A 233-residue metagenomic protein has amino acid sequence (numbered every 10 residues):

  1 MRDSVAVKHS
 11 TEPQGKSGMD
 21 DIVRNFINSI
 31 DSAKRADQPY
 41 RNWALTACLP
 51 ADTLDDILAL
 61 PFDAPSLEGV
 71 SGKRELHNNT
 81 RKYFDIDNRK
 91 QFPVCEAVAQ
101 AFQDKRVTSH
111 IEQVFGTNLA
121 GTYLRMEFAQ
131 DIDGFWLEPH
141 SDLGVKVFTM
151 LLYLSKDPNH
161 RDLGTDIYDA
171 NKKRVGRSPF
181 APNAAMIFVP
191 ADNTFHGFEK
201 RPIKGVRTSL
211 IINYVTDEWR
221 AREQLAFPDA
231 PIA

Functional and structural regions predicted by a protein language model:
M1, V7, Y83, E138-H140: Intrinsically disordered, low-complexity peptide-like regions
M1-Q38, Q224-A233: Fe(II)/2-oxoglutarate
D3, K8-Q14, L58, C95-A101 (+1 more regions): Short, Φ-rich (hydrophobic/aromatic) sequence segments
P13-K16, L67-V70, D162, F195: Intrinsically disordered, low-complexity segments enriched in small/polar residues
Q14, M19, V23-D31, R81-D85 (+3 more regions): Membrane-targeting and insertion segments and their boundary/processing signals
D21-N25, S29-V114: Non-heme Fe(II)/2-oxoglutarate
K90-Q103, V107-D229: Catalytic core of non-heme Fe(II) oxygenases with the double-stranded beta-helix
